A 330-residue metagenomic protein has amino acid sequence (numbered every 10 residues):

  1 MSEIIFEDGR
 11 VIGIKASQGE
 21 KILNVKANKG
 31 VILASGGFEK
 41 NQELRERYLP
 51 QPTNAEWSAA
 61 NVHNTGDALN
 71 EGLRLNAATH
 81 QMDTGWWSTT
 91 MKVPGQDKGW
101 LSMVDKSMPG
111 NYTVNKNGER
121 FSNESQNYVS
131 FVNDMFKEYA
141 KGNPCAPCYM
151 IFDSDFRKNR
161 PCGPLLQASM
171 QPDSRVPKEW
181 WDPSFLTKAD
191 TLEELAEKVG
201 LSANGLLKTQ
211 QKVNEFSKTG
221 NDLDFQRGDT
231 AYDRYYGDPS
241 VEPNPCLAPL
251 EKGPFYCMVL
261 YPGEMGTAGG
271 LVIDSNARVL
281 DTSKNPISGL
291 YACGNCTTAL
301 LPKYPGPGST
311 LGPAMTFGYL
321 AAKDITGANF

Functional and structural regions predicted by a protein language model:
M1-S2, E7-R10, K26, S58-T65 (+1 more regions): Mobile, glycine/GP-rich and aromatic-enriched active-site lid/loop segments adjacent to catalytic centers
Q18-K21, V25-G95, L311, L320: Glycine-rich loop(s) and the adjacent beta-strand/alpha-helix scaffold that form part
L33, E39-K40, A231, V272 (+4 more regions): Short, flexible micro-motifs
L300, G327-F330: Extreme N-terminal leader/targeting segments of oxidoreductases
P307-P313: Conserved mid-domain beta->alpha element of the FAD-binding
Y319-G327: Short glycine/serine- and small hydrophobic-enriched flexible loop segments
